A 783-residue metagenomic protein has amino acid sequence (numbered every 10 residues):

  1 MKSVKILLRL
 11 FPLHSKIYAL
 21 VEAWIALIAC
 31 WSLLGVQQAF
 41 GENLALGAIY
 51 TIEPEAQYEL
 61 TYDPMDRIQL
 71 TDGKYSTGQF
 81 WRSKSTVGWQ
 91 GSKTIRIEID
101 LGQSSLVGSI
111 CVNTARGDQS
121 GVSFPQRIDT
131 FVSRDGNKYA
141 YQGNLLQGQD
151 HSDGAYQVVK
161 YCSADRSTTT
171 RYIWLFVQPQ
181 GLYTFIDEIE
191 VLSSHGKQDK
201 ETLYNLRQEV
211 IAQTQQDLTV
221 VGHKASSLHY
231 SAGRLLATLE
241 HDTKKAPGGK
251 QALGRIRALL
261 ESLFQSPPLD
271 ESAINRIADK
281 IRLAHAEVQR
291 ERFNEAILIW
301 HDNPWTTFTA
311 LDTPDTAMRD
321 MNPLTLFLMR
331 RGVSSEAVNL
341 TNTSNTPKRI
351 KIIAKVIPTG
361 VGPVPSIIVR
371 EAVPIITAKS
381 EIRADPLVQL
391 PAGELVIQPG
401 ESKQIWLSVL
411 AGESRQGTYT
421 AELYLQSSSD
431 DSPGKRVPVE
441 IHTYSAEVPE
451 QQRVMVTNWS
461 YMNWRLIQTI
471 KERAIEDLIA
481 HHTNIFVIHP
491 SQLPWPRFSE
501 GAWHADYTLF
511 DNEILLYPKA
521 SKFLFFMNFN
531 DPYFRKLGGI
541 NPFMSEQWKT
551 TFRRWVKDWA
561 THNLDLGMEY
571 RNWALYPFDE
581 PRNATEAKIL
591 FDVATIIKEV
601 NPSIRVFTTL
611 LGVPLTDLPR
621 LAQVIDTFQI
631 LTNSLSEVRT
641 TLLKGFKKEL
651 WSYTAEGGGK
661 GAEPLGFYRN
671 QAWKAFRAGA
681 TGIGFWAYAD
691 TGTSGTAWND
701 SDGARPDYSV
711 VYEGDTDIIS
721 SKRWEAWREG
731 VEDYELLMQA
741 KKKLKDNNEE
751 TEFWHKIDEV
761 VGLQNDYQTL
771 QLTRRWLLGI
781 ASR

Functional and structural regions predicted by a protein language model:
F40-S104, A115-F124, R134, K138-A155 (+1 more regions): Disordered, acidic Ser/Thr/Pro-rich linker "stalks" and the adjacent N-terminal cap of the next globular domain
V107-S109, M321-S344: Contiguous beta-strand segments within globular domains
L175-L182: Short beta-strand-plus-loop segments that form exposed binding edges in beta-rich domains
V220-V288, I540, W548, F552 (+4 more regions): Catalytic domains of carbohydrate-active enzymes that cleave complex glycans
E287-D320, S344-L407: Surface-exposed binding patches on compact interaction domains or structured appendages
L340-I350, A354-V356, A392-Q452: Extended acidic/polar, glycine-enriched regions that form or flank non-catalytic beta-rich accessory modules
L410-A411, T420-S427, V437-V600, I604 (+2 more regions): Aromatic-lined carbohydrate-binding surfaces of glycoside hydrolases
T627-W698: Catalytic-core region of carbohydrate-active enzymes that cleave or remodel glycosidic bonds
